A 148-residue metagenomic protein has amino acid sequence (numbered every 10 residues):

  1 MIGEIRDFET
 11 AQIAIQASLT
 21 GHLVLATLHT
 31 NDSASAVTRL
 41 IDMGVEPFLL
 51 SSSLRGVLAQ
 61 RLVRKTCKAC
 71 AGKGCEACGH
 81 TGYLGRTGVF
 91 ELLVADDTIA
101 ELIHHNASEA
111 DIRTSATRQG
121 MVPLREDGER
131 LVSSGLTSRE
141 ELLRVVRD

Functional and structural regions predicted by a protein language model:
M1-D148: Short, flexible helix-loop junctions that flank or precede catalytic/ligand sites
